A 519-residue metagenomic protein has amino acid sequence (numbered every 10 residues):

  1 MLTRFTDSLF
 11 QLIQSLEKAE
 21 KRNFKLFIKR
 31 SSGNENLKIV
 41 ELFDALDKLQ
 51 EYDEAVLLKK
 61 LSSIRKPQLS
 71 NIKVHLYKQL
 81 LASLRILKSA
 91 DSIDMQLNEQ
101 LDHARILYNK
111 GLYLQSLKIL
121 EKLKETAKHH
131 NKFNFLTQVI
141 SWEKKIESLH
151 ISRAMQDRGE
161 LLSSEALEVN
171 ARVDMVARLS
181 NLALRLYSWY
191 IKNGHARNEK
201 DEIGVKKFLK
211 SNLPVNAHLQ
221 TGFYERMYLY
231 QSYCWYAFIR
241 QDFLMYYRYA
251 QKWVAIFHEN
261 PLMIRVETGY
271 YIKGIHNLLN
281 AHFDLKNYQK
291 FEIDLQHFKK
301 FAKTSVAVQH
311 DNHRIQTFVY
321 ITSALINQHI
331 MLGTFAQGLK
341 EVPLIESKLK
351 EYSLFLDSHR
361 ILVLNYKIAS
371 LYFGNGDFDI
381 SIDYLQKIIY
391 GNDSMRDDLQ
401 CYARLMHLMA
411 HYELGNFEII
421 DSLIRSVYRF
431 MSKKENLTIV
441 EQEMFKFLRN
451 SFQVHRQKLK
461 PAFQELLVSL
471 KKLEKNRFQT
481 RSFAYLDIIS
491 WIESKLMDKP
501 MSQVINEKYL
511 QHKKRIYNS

Functional and structural regions predicted by a protein language model:
M1-F208, H218-Q220, F452-S519: Flexible inter-repeat linkers and adjacent short helices within tandem amphipathic alpha-helical repeat scaffolds
H75, G111-E121, S152-S164, H195-L213 (+4 more regions): Helix-turn-helix repeat elements of alpha-solenoid scaffolds
M95-N98, D102-I106, F135-Q138, W142 (+9 more regions): "A position-specific structural signal for the A-helix of alpha-solenoid helical repeats
E121-K128, S163-A171, K206-H218, Q251-M263 (+5 more regions): Amphipathic alpha-helical segments of tetratricopeptide repeats
N131-Q138, D174-S180, Q220-M227, L262-K273 (+5 more regions): Alpha-solenoid helical repeat architecture
K144-V173, L184-I191, N277-K286, Y320-M331 (+3 more regions): Alpha-helical linker/edge segments of TPR/alpha-solenoid repeat scaffolds and analogous pre-/post-domain helices
D157, M175-D294: Alpha-solenoid helical-repeat scaffolds
Y390-L459: Active-site/pore-lining binding-face segments in mid-to-C-terminal subdomains
